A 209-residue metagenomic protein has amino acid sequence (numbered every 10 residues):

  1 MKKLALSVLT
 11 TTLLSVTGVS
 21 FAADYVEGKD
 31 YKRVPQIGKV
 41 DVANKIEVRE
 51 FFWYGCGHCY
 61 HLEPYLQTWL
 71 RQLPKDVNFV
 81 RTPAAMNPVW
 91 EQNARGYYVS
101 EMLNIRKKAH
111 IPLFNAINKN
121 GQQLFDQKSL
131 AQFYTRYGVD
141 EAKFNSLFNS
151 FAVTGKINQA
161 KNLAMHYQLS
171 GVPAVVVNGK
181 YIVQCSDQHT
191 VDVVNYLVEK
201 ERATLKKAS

Functional and structural regions predicted by a protein language model:
L4-A5, R136-S209: C-terminal cap of thioredoxin/glutaredoxin-like
L4-P88, N158-K161, M165-H166, E199-S209: Extracytoplasmic thiol/disulfide redox context detector
G55-H58, A85-V89, A116-N120, A152-V153 (+1 more regions): Solvent-exposed loop/turn segments at secondary-structure junctions within structured extracellular/periplasmic domains
C59, V89-W90, Q123-D126, I157 (+1 more regions): Alpha-helix N-cap/helix-start motif
E63-L70, N93-Y97, H110, Q127 (+5 more regions): Extracytoplasmic/secreted envelope proteins and their assembly/folding machinery, especially bacterial periplasmic
L73-M102, K107-Y134: Structural microenvironment flanking redox-active thiols in thiol-disulfide oxidoreductases
